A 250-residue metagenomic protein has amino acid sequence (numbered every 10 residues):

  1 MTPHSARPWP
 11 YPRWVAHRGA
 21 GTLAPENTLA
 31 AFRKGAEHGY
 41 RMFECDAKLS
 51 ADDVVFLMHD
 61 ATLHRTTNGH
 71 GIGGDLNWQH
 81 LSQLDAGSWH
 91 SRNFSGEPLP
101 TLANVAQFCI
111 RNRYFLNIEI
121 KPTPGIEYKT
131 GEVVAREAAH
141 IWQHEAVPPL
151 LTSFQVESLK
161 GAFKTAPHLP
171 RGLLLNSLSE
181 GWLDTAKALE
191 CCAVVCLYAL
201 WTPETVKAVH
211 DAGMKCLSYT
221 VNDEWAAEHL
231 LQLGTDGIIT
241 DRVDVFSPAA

Functional and structural regions predicted by a protein language model:
M1-A250: Phosphate-group recognition and catalysis centered on beta-loop-alpha active-site segments
